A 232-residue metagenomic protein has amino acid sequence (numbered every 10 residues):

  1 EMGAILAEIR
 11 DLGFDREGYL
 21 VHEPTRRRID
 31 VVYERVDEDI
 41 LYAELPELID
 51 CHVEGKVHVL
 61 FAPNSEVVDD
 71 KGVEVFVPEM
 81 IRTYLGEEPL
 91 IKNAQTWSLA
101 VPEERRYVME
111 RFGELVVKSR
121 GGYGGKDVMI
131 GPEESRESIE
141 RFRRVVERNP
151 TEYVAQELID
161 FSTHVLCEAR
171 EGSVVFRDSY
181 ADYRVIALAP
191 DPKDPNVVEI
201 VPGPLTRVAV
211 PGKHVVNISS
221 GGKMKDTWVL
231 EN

Functional and structural regions predicted by a protein language model:
E1-N232: Domain-scale recognition of functional cores that engage charged ligands
